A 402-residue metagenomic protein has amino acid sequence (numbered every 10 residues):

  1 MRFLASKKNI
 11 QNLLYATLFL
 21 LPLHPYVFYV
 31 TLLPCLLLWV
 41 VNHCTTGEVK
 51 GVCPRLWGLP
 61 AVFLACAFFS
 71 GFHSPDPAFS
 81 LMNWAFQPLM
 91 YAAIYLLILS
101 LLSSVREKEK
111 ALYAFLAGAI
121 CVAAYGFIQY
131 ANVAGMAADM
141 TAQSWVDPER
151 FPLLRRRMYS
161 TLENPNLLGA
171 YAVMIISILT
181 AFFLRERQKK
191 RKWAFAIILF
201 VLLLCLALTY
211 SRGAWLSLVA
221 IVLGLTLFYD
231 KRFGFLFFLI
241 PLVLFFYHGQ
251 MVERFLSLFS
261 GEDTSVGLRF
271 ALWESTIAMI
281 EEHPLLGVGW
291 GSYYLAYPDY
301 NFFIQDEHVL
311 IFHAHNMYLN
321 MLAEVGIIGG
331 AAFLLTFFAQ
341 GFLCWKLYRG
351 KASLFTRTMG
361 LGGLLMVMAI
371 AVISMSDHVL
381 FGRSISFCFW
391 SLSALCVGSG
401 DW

Functional and structural regions predicted by a protein language model:
M1-N83, L99-L116, A138, L184-W193 (+3 more regions): Transmembrane signal-anchor hairpin modules in multi-pass inner-membrane enzymes, especially those that act on
K7-T17, I198, W345-S376: Loop-to-helix entry and N-terminal half of a specific, functionally important transmembrane alpha helix in multi-pass
L14-Y15, D147-T161, F270, D306-L319: Juxtamembrane membrane-water interface segments that cap and precede transmembrane helices
T17, L36, F68, A93 (+6 more regions): Alpha-helical transmembrane segments of multi-pass inner-membrane proteins
P25-T45, W84-Y95, L168-I176, W215-L223 (+2 more regions): Membrane-embedded alpha-helical segments of multi-pass membrane proteins, especially the transmembrane helices
P34-V40, R232-F238, L361-W402: Transmembrane alpha-helices of multi-pass inner-membrane enzymes
A124, Y130-V133, T209, L225-V266 (+2 more regions): A membrane-periplasm/extracellular boundary helix in multi-pass inner-membrane enzymes that assemble envelope glycans
S260-E274, L286-V325: Long extracytoplasmic/lumenal interhelical loops at the membrane interface of multi-pass membrane proteins
